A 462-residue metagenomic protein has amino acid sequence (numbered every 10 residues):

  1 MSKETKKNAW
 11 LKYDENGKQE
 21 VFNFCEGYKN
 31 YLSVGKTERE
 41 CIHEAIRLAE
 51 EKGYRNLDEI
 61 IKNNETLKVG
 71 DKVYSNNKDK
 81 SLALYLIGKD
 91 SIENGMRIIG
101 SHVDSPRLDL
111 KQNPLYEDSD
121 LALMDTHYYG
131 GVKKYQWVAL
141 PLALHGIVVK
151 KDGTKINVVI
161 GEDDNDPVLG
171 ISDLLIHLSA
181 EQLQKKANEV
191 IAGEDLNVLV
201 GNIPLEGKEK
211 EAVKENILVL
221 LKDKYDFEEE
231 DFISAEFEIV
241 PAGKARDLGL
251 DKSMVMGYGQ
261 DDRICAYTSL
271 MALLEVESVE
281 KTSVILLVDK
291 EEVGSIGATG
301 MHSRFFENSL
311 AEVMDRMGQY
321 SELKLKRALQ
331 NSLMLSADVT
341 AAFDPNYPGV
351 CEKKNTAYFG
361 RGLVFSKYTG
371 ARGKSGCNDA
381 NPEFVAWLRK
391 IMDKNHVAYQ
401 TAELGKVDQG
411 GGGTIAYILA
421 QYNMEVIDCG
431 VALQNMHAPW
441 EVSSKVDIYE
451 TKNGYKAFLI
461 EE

Functional and structural regions predicted by a protein language model:
M1-E462: N-terminal hydrophobic/helix-forming segments and targeting peptides
